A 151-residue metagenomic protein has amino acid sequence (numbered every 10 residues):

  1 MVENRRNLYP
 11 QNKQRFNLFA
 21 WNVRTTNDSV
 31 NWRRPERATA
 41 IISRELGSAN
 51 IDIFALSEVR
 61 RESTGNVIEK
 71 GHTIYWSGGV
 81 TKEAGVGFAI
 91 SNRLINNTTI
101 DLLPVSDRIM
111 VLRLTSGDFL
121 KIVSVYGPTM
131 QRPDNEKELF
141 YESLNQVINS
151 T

Functional and structural regions predicted by a protein language model:
M1-T151: A shared catalytic/ligand-binding motif for oxyanion handling
